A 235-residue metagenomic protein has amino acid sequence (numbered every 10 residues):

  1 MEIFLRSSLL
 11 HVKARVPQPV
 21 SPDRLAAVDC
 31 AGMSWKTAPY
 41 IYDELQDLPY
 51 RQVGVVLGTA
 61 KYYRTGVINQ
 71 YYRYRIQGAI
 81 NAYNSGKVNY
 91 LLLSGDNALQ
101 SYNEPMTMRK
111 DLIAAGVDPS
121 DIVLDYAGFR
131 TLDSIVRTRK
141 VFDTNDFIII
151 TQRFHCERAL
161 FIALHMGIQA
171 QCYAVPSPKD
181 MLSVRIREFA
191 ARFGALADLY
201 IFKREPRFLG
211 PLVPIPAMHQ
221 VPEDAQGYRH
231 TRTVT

Functional and structural regions predicted by a protein language model:
M1-A26: N-terminal Sec-pathway targeting helices
E2-L5, L9, C30-I186, T233: A structural signal for short, hydrophobic/glycine-enriched beta-strand patches
V16-S21, A38, L48, G210 (+2 more regions): Intrinsic-disorder/low-complexity coil detector
A98-N103, Q171-A174, G194-Y200, A217-P222: A general structural signal for short secondary-structure boundary/capping elements
R185-F208: A transmembrane-helix-recognition feature enriched in membrane-embedded lipid enzymes and envelope glyco-/phospholipid
R204-T235: The feature marks non-catalytic terminal segments
